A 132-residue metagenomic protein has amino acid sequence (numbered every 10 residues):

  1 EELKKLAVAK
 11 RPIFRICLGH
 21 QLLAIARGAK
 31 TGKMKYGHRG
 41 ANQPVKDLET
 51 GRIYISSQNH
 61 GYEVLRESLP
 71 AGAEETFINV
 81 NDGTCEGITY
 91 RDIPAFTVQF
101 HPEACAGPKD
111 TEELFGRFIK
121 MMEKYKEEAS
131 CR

Functional and structural regions predicted by a protein language model:
E1-I55, P108-R117: Cysteine-nucleophile active-site neighborhood
F14, T76, F96: Conserved Rossmann-like nucleotide-binding pocket used by diverse enzymes that bind dinucleotide cofactors
V45, I88, V98, F118: Hydrophobic, well-ordered secondary-structure elements that form the walls of internal hydrophobic environments
G51-I93, C131-R132: Catalytic beta-strand/loop cores that center a nucleophilic Ser/Cys/Thr and support acyl-enzyme chemistry
N59-Y62, F100-G107: Glycine-rich phosphate/pyrophosphate-binding beta-alpha loops
E67-S68, G87-I88, Q99, G107-D110: Short conserved micro-motifs at the rims of enzyme active sites and ligand-binding pockets
P94-F100: Short FAD-binding loop at a beta-strand-to-alpha-helix junction that anchors the flavin cofactor in diverse
A104-R132: Acyltransferase
